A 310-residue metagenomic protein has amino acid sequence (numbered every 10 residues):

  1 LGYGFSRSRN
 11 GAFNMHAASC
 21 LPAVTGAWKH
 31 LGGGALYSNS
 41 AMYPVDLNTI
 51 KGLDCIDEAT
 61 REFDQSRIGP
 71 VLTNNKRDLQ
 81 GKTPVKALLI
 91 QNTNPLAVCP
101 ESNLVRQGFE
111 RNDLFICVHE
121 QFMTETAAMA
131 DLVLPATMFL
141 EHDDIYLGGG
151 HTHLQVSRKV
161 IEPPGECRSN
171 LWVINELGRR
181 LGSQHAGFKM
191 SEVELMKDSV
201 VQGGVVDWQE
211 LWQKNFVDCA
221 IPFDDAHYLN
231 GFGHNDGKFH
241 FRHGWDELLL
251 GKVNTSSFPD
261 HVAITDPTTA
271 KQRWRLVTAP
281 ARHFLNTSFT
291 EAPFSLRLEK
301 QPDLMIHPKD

Functional and structural regions predicted by a protein language model:
L1-G81, I221, N230: A glycine-rich, hydrophobic/aromatic-adjacent loop/helix-cap motif
L1-R9, R158-P164, A186: Short, solvent-exposed helix-loop connector elements
S8, A17, N170-V173, D310: Stable alpha-helical elements in mature extracytoplasmic
K29-L36, H185-V193: Flexible, glycine/charged-enriched surface loops at secondary-structure junctions
S40-K51, M196-W208: Short, mixed-charge aromatic SLiMs
D57-P164, K197-D310: A cross-kingdom feature strongest in bacterial/archaeal respiratory oxidoreductases
V160-N175: Alpha-amylase-like alpha-glycosidases and glucanotransferases acting on alpha-linked glucans and related
L171-G187: Non-catalytic, well-ordered alpha-helical segments in soluble enzyme domains
